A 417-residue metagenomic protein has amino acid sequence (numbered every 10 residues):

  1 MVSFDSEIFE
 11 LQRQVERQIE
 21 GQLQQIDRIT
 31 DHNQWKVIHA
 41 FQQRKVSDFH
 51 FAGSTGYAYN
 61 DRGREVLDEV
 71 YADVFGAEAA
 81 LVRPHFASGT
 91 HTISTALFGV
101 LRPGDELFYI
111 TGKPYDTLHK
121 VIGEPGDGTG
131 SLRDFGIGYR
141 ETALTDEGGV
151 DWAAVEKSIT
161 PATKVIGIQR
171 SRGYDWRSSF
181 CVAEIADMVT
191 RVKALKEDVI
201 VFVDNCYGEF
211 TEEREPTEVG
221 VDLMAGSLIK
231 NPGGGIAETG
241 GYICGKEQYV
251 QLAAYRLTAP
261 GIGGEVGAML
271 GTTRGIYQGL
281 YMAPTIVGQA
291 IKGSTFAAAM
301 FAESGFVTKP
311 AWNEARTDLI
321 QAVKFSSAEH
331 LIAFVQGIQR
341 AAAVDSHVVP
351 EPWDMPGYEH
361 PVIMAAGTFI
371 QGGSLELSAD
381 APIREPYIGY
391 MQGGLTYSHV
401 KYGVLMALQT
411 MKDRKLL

Functional and structural regions predicted by a protein language model:
F4-E20, D27, V37-Q43, S47-H50 (+6 more regions): Conserved PLP-enzyme active-site core in the AAT-like
T30-Q34: Acidic, PIN/NYN-like endoribonuclease modules and their adjacent C-terminal/linker elements
F51-L81: Active-site-flanking structural segment that lines cofactor/substrate pockets
E78-V82, D105-F108, K164-V165, D198-V201 (+6 more regions): Structural motif
A302-L416: Conserved C-terminal alpha-helix-loop-beta "cap" of PLP-dependent enzymes that closes/shapes the active-site mouth
